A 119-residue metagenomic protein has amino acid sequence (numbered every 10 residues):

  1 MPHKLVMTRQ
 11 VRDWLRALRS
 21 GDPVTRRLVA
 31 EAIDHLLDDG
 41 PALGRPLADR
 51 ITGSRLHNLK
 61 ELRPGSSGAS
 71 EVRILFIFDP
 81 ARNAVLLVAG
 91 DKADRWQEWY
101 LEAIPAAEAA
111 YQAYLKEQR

Functional and structural regions predicted by a protein language model:
M1-E71, P80-A84, D91-R119: Basic, Lys/Arg-enriched alpha-helical interface segments
F76, L87: Conserved catalytic cores of phosphodiester-cleaving nucleases, focusing on short active-site segments
